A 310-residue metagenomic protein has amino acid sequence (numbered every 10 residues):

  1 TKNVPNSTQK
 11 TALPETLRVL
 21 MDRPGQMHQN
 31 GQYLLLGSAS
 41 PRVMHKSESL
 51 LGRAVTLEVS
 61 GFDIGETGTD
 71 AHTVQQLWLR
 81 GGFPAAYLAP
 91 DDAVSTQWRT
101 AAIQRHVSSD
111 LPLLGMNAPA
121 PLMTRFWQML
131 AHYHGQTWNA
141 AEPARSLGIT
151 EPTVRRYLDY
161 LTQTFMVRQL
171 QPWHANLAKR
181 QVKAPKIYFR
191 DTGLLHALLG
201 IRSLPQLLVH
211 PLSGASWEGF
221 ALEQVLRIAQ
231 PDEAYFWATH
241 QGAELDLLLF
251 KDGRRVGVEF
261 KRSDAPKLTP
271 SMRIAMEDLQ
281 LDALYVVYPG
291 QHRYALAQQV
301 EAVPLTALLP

Functional and structural regions predicted by a protein language model:
P5-L17, H45-S47: Conserved ATPase-coupling elements of RecA-like P-loop NTPase cores
A12, D264-R273: Active-site-adjacent loop/helix micro-motif of nuclease/hydrolase catalytic cores
P14-L35: Conserved catalytic/switch belt of AAA+ P-loop NTPases
N30-G31, G37-A141, M166: Interdomain motor-coupling "hinge/lid" segment immediately C-terminal to the ATP-binding subdomain of NTP-driven enzymes
S38-R42, V286-R293: Short, polar loop motifs at secondary-structure junctions
G61, Q291-P310: Domain-level recognition of nuclease-like catalytic cores that cleave nucleotide substrates
D92-D252: Accessory nucleic acid-recognition modules appended to NTPase machines
R255-D264: Active-site ExK catalytic segment of metal-dependent nucleases
